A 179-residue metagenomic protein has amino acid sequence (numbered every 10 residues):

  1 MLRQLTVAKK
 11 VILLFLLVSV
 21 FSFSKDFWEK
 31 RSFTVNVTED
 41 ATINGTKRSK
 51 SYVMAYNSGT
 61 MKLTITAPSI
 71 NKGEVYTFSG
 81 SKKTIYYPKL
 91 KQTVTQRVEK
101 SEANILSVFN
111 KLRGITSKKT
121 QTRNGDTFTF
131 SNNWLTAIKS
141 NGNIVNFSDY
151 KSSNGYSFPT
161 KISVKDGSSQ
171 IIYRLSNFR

Functional and structural regions predicted by a protein language model:
L2, F15-T60, L90, R179: N-terminal leader/targeting segments and the immediate start of mature chains
L2-I12: Bacterial N-terminal signal peptides that target proteins for export
V37-A41, K62-A67, A137-S140, T160-K165: Short beta-strand segments that buttress and anchor functional surface loops
G45-K47, S69-N71, K89-K91, G125 (+2 more regions): Glycine-centered tight beta-turn/hairpin loop motif at sheet-sheet or coil-to-beta transitions
T46-Y52, E74-F78, N143-V145: Amphipathic hydrophobic-ligand
V53-V108: An acidic-aromatic
Y87, K91, R97-G125, F130-K139: Solvent-exposed helix/loop surface patches that form functional interfaces
S117-R179: Gly/Pro-enriched, hydrophobic low-complexity segments that function as extracytoplasmic propeptides/linkers
